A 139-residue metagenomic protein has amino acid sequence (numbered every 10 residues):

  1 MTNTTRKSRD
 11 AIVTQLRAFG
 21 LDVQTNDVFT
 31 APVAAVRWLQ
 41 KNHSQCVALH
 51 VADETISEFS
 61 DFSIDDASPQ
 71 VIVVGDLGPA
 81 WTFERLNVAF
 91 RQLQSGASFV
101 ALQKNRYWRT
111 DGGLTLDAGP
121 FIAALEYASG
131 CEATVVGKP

Functional and structural regions predicted by a protein language model:
M1-P139: HAD-like aspartate-dependent phosphatase fold
